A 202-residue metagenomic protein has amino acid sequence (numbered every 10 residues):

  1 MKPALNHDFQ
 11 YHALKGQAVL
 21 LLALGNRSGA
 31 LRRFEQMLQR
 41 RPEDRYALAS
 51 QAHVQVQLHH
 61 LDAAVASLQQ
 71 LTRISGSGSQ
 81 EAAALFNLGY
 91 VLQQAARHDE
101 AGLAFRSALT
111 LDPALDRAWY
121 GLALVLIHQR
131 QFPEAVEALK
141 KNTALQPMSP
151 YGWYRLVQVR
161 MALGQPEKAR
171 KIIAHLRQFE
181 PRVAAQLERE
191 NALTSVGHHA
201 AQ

Functional and structural regions predicted by a protein language model:
D8, P42, G76-S79, P113 (+2 more regions): Short coil turns that delineate tetratricopeptide repeat
Y11, R45-Y46, S79-A82, D116-R117 (+2 more regions): Helix-start (N-cap) detector for alpha-helical repeat units in TPR-like alpha-solenoids, especially tetratricopeptide
A23-L24, Q57-L58, Q94, H128 (+1 more regions): Register position in tetratricopeptide repeats
K141-A185: TPR/TPR-like (Sel1-like) alpha-helical repeat modules
